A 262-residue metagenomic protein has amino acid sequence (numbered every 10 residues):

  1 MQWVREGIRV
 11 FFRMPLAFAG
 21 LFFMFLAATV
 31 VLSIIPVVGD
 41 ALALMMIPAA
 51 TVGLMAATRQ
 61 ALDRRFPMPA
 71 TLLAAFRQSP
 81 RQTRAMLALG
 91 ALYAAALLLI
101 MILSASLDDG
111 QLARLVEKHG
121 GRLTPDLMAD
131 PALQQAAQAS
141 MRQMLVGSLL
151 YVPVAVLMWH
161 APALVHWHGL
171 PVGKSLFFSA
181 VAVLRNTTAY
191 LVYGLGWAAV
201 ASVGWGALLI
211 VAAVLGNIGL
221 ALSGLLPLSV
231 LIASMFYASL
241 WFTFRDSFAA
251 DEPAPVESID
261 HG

Functional and structural regions predicted by a protein language model:
M1-G262: Hydrophobic alpha-helical membrane segments
